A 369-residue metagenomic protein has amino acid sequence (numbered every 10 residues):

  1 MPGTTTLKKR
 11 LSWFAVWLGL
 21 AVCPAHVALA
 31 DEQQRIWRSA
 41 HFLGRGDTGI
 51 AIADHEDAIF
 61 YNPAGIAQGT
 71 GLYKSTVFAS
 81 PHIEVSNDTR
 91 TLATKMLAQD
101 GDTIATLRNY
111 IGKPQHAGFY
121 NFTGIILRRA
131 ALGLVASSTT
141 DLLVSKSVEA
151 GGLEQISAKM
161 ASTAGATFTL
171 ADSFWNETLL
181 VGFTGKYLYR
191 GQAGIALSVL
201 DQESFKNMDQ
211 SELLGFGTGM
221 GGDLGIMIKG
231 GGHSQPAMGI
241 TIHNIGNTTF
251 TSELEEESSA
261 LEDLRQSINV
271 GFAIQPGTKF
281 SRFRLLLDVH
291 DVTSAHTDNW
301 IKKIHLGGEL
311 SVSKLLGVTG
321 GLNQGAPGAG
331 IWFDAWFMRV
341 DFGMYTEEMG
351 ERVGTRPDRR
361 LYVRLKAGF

Functional and structural regions predicted by a protein language model:
P2-A15: Bacterial N-terminal signal peptides that target proteins for export
A15-P24: Bacterial N-terminal signal peptides
A25-A30: Sec/Tat signal peptide C-region and signal peptidase I cleavage site
D31-F369: Subset of outer-membrane beta-barrel
